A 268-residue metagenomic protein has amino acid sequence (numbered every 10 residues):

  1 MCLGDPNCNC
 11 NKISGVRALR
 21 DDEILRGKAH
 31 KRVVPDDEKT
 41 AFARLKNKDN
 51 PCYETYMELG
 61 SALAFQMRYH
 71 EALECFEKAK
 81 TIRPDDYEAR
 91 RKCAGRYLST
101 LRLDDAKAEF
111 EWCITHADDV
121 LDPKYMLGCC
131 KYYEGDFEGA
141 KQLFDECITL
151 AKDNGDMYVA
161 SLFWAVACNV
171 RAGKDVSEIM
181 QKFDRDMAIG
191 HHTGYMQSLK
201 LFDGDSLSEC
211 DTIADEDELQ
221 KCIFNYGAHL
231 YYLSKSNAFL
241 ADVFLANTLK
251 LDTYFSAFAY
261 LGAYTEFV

Functional and structural regions predicted by a protein language model:
A41-A43, F76, F110, F144 (+1 more regions): Hydrophobic/aromatic packing residues within the alpha-helices of TPR/SEL1-like helical repeat arrays
K46-N47, E77-T81, E111-T115, T149 (+1 more regions): Conserved structural position within tetratricopeptide repeats
D49-N50, P84, D118, K152 (+2 more regions): Short coil turns that delineate tetratricopeptide repeat
S61, G95, C129, A167-V170 (+2 more regions): Residue-level recognition of tetratricopeptide repeat
